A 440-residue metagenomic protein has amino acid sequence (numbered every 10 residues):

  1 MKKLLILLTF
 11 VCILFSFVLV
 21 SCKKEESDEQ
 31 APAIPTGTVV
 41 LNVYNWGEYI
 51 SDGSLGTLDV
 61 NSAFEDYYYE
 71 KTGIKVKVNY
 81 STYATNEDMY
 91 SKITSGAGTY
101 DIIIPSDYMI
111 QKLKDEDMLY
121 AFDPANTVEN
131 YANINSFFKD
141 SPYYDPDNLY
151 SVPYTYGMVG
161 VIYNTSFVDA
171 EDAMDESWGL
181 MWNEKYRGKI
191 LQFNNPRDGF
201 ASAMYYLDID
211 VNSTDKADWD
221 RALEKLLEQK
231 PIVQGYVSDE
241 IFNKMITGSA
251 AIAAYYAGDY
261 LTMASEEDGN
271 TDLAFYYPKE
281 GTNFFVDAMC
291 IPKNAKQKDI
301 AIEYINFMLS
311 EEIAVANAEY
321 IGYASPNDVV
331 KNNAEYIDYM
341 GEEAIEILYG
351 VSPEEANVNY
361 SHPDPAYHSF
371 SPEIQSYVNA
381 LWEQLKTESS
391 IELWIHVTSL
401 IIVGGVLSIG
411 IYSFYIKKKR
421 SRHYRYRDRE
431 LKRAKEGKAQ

Functional and structural regions predicted by a protein language model:
V18-S21: C-terminal motif of bacterial Sec signal peptides marking the signal peptidase cleavage site
K23-E25: Bacterial signal peptide processing site
A31-K112, N243: Early extracytoplasmic/lumenal segment of secretory-pathway proteins
N42-L58, G98-S249: Extracytoplasmic ligand-binding site segments that recognize negatively charged/polar headgroups
M109-K112, I252-T271: A ligand-binding cleft/hinge motif common to bilobed small-molecule-binding domains
W219-E228, Q234, D239, G269-K293: Periplasmic-binding protein-like
P292-N359: Mature extracytoplasmic/periplasmic domains
P353-A439: Conserved C-terminal helix/tail region of periplasmic/extracytoplasmic solute-binding proteins
